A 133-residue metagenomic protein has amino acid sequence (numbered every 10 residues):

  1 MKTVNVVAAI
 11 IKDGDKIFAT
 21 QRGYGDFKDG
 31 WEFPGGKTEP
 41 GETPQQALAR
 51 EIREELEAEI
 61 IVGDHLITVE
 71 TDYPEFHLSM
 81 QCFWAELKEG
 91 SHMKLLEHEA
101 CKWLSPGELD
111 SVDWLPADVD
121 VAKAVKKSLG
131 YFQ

Functional and structural regions predicted by a protein language model:
M1, A9, G23, E70 (+1 more regions): Short secondary-structure boundary/capping segments
M1-I17, K37: Conserved N-terminal beta-strand and adjoining loop/helix that marks the start of the Nudix/MutT-like hydrolase domain
A9, H65, C82-F83: A structural signal for short, well-ordered beta-strand segments
A19-Q21: Beta-strand scaffold of nucleotide-dependent catalytic cores
D26-W31, L95-Q133: Nudix hydrolase/Nudix homology domain
F33-I67, S105: The catalytic Nudix box helix
T38-T43, A47, Y73, L96-E99 (+1 more regions): Residues at secondary-structure transition points
E59, V69-H92, A100-P106, V125: Active-site-adjacent beta-strand/loop module that shapes the phosphate/pyrophosphate-binding cleft
